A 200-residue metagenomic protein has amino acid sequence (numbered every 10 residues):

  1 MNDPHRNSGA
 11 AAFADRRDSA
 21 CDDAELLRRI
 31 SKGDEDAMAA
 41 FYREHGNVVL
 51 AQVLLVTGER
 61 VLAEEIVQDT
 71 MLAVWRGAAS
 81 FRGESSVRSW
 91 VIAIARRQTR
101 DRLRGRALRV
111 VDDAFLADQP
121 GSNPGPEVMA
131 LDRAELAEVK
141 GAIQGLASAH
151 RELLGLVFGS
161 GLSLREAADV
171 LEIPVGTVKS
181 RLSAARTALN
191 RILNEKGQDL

Functional and structural regions predicted by a protein language model:
M1-V48, L136, G141-Q144, R191 (+1 more regions): N-terminal module of bacterial RNA polymerase sigma factors
N2, V53, R82, R104-A107 (+3 more regions): Short, Lys/Arg-enriched C-terminal cap helix and immediately downstream tail that follows
P4-A12, S19-D23, L108-L136: Internal acidic/polar
A14, S31-A40, L50-D69, V175 (+1 more regions): Short, charged helix-capping/linker segments at alpha-helix termini
S31-K32, L55, R60, D69-S86 (+2 more regions): Sigma70-family region 2
R43-N47, L55-G58, G155-S163: Short helix-capping/turn signature of helix-turn-helix
R76-G83, A93-D113, D132, A184 (+1 more regions): Arg/Lys-rich amphipathic alpha helix in sigma70-family domain 2
G141-E152, L156, S160-T177, R191: Helix-turn-helix DNA-binding module
